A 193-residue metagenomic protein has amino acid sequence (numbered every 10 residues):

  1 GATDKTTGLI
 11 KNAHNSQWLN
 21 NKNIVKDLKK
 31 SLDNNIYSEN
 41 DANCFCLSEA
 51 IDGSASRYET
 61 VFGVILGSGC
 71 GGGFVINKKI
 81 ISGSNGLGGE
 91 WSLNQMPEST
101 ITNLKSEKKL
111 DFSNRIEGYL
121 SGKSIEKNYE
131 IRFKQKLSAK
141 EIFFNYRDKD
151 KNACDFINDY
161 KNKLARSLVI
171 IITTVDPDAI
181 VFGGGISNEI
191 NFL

Functional and structural regions predicted by a protein language model:
A2-D111: Phosphate-binding/catalytic loop of phosphoryl-transfer enzymes
D4-T7, V25-N34, A50-Y58, E98-L193: ATP-binding/phosphotransfer module of carbohydrate and carboxylate kinases, centering on a glycine-rich
